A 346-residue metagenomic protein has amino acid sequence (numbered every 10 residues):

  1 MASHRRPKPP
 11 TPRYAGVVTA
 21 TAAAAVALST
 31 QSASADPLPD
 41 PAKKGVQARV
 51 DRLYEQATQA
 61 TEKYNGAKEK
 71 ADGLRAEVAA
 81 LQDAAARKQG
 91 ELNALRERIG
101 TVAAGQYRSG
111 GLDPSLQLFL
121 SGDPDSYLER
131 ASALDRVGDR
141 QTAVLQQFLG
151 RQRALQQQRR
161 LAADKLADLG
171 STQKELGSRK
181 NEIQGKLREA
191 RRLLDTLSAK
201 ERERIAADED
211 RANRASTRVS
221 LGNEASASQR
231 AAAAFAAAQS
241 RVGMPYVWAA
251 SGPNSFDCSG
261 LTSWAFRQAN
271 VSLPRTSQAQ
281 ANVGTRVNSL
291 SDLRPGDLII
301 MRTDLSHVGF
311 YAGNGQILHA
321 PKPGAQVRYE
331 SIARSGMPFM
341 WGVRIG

Functional and structural regions predicted by a protein language model:
M1-G45, D168-S240, R294: Hydrophobic packing segments in regular secondary structure
S34-A104, L155, A162-L169: Long, contiguous alpha-helical "rod/stalk" segments
A57, T61-Y64, K68, Q89 (+11 more regions): Sec/Tat-exported extracytoplasmic proteins
E69, A76, D83, G90 (+12 more regions): Residue-level recognition of alpha-helical coiled-coils, specifically the heptad-repeat register on one helix face
R75, Q82, R96, L128-A131 (+5 more regions): Extracytoplasmic/secreted envelope proteins and their assembly/folding machinery, especially bacterial periplasmic
L92-V144, E201-R218: Short coil/loop "hinge" linkers that interrupt or connect long alpha-helical coiled-coils or helical hairpins
L134-L166: Long amphipathic alpha-helical coiled-coil segments
S220-G346: Peptidoglycan cell-wall recognition and remodeling modules
